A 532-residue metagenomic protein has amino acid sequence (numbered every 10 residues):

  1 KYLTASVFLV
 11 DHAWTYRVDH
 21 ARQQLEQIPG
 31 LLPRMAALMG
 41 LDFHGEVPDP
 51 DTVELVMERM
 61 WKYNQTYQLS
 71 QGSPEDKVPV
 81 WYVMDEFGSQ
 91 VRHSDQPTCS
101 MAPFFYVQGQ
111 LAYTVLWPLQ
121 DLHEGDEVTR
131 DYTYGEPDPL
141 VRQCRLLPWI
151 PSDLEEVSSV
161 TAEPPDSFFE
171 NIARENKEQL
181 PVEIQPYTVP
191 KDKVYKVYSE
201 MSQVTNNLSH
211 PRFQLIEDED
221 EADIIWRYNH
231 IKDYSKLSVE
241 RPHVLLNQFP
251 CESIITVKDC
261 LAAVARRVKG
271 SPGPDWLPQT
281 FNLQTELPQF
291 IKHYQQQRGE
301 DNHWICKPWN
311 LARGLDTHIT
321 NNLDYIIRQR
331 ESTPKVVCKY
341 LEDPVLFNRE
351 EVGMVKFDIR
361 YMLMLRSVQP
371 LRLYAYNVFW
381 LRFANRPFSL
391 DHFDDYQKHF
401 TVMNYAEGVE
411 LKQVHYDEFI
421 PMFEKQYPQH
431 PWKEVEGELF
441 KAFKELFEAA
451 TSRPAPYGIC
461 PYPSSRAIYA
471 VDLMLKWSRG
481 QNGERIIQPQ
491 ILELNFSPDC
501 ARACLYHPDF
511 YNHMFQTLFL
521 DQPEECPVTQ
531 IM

Functional and structural regions predicted by a protein language model:
K1-T98: Catalytic cores of histone-lysine modification enzymes
F8, A13-T15, Q23, G88-S89 (+16 more regions): Conserved beta-strand elements of beta-rich interaction domains across eukaryotes, especially beta-propellers
P79, V83, T114-Q120, V189-D192 (+13 more regions): Short amphipathic alpha-helical molecular recognition features
D95-K193, S497: C-terminal SET catalytic tail plus cysteine-rich post-SET Zn-binding segment of SAM-dependent SET-domain
Y106, P186-V189, S235-L245, D275 (+3 more regions): Surface-exposed beta-strand-to-loop junctions that form interaction patches on eukaryotic regulatory domains
K196-H303, N310-A312, I319-R328: Conserved N-proximal alpha/beta basic substrate-recognition cap immediately N-terminal to, or forming the N-lobe
G299-N302, W309-I468, M474-I487, A501-M532: Catalytic core of tubulin tyrosine ligase-like
